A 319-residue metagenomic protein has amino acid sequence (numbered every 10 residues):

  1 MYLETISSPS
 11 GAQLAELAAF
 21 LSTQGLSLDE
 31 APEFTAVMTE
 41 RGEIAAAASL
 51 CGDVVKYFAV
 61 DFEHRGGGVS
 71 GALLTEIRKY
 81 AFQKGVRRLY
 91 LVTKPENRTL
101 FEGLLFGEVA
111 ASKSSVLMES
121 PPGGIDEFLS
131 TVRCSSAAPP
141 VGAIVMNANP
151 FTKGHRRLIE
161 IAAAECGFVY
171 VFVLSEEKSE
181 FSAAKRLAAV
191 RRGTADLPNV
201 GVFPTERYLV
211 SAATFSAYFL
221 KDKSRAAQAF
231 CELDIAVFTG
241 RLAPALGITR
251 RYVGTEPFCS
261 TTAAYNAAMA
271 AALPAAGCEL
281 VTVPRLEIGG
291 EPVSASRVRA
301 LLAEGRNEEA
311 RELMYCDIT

Functional and structural regions predicted by a protein language model:
M1-L28: Short amphipathic alpha-helix that is part of the acyltransferase structural core
L17, T35-M38, Y90-T93: Short, hydrophobic beta-strand segments that form beta-sheet elements in well-ordered domains
P32-A46: Conserved beta-hairpin
G42-A59: Conserved beta-strand in the GNAT
D61, R65, K94: Residue-level recognition of the GNAT/N-acetyltransferase active site
H64, G68-E76, G154: Conserved acetyl-CoA pyrophosphate-binding loop and the N-cap/start of the following alpha-helix in GNAT-like
K79-K94: Conserved GNAT acetyl-CoA-binding A-motif
T93-T319: Nucleotidyltransferase catalytic core that binds NTPs
